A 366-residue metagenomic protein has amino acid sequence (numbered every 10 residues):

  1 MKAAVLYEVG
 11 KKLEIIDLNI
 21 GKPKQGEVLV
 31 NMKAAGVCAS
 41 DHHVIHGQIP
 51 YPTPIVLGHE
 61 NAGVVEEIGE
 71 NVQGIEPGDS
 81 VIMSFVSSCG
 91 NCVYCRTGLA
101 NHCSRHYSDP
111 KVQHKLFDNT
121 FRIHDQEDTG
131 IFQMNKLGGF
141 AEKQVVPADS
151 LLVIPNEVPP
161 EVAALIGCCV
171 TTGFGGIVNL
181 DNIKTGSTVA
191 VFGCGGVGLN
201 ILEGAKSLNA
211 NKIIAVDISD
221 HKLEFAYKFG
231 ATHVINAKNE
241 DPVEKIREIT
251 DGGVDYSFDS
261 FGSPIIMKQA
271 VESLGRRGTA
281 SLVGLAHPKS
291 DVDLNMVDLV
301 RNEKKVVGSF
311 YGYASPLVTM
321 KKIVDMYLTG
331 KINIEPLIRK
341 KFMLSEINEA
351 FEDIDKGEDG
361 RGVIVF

Functional and structural regions predicted by a protein language model:
K2, E14, N19, N31 (+2 more regions): Residues located in well-ordered beta-strands
V9, S219, A286, G312: Residues in the short beta-alpha loop(s) of Rossmann-like NAD(P)-binding domains
G21-A35, I45-R96, A100-N101, D109 (+1 more regions): Glycine-rich beta-strand-centered segment in the early N-terminal region that forms part of a ligand/cofactor-binding
S80, E142, D149-L151, P155-E240 (+1 more regions): Mid-domain Rossmann-like dinucleotide-binding core that forms the NAD(H)/NADP(H) cofactor-binding site
F85-D149: Cysteine-cluster motifs in flexible loop/terminal segments that predominantly coordinate metals
D181-T185, V197, L208, I218 (+1 more regions): Glycine-rich cofactor phosphate-binding loops and adjacent beta1-alpha1 units of small-molecule cofactor enzyme domains
E240, K268-E272, Y313, L317-F366: C-terminal hydrophobic helical "lid"/dimerization subdomain of Rossmann-like NAD(P)H-dependent oxidoreductases
